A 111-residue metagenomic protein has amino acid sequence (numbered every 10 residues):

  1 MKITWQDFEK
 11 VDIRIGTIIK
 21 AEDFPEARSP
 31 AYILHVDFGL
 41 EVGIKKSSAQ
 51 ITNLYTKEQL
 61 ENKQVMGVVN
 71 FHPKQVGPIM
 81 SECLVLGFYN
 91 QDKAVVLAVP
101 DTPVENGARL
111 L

Functional and structural regions predicted by a protein language model:
M1-L111: Phosphate-backbone binding interfaces of nucleic-acid-interacting proteins
